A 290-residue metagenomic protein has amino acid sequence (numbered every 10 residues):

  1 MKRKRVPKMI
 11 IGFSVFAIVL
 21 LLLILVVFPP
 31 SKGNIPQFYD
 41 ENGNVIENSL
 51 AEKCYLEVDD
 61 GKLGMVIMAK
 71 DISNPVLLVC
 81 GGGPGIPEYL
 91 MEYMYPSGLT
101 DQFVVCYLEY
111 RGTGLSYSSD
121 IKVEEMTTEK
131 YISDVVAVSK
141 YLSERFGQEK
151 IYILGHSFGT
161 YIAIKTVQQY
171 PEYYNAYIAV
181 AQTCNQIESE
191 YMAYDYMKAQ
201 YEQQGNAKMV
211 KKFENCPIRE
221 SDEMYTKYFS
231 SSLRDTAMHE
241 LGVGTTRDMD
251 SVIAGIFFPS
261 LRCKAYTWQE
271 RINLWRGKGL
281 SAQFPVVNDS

Functional and structural regions predicted by a protein language model:
N74-G83: Short beta-strand element of the alpha/beta-hydrolase
P84-P96: The serine-hydrolase catalytic nucleophile loop
Y89-L90, G112-M126: Glycine-rich "HGGG/HGxG" loop immediately N-terminal to the catalytic nucleophile of the alpha/beta-hydrolase
L99-S118: Conserved alpha/beta-hydrolase
K130-K150: Conserved acidic catalytic loop of the alpha/beta-hydrolase fold
Q148-Y191: Conserved hydrolase catalytic core segment
Y174-E220: A catalytic-pocket lid/entrance helix-loop region that shapes and gates access to the active site across common
A207-S290: Alpha/beta-hydrolase
